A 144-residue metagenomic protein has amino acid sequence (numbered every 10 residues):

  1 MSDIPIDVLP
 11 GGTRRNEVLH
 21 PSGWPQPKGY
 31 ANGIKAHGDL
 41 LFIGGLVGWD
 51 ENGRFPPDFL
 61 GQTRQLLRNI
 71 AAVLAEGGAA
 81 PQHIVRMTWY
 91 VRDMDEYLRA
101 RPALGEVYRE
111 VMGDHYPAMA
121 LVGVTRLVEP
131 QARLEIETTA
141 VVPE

Functional and structural regions predicted by a protein language model:
M1-R68, A72-V85, V91-E144: N-terminal presequence-like segments and the immediate start of the first folded domain
